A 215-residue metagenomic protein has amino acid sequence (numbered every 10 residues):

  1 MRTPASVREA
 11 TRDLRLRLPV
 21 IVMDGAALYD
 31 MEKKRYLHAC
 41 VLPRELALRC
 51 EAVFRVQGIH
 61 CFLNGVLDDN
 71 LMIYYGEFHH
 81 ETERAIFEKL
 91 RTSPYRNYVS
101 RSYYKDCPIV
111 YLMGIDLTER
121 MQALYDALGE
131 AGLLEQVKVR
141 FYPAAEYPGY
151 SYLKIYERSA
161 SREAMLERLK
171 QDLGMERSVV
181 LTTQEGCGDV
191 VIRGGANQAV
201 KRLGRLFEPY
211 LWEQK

Functional and structural regions predicted by a protein language model:
M1-R84: Active-site phosphate-binding/coordination module
R2, G25, P143, T183-C187: Short, polar loop motifs at secondary-structure junctions
A5-E9, A123, M165, R202: Phosphate- and divalent-cation-binding pockets in alpha/beta enzyme and binding domains that engage nucleotide-derived
L18, V137-K138, D189: Short, conserved active-site loop motifs that form the nucleotide-linked donor/cofactor pocket
V22, L63, F141, E157 (+1 more regions): Structural signal for conserved beta-strand scaffold positions within catalytic alpha/beta enzyme cores
Y29-K33, G149-Y150, A199-L206: Short, charged, surface-exposed secondary-structure boundary motifs
D69-L181: Conserved acidic, metal-coordinating active-site core of Asp-based, Mg2+-dependent phosphoryl-transfer enzymes
K154-K215: Mg2+-dependent phosphoryl-transfer enzymes with acidic/Ser/Thr/Gly-rich catalytic loops
